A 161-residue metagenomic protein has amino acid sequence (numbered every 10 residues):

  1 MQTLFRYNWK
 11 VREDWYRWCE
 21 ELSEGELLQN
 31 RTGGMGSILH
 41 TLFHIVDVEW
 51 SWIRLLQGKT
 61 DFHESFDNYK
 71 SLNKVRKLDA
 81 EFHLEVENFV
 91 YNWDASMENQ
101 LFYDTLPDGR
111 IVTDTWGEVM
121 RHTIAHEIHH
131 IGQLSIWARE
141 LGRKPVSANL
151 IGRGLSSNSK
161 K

Functional and structural regions predicted by a protein language model:
M1-Q2: Absolute protein N-terminus
F5-R17, E24-D67, P107-K161: Short, contiguous alpha-helical
C19, N88-V90, A138: Hydrophobic alpha-helix position signal
K59-N99: Helix-adjacent hinge/juxtasegments
A95-G109: Carboxylate-rich helix-loop segments that flank metal/cofactor sites and access channels in metalloenzymes
